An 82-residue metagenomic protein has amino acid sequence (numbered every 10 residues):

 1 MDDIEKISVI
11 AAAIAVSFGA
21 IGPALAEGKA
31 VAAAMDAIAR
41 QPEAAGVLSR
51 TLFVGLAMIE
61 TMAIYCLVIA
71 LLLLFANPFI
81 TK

Functional and structural regions predicted by a protein language model:
M1-K82: Hydrophobic, small-residue-rich transmembrane alpha-helices and their short perimembrane loops in multi-pass membrane
